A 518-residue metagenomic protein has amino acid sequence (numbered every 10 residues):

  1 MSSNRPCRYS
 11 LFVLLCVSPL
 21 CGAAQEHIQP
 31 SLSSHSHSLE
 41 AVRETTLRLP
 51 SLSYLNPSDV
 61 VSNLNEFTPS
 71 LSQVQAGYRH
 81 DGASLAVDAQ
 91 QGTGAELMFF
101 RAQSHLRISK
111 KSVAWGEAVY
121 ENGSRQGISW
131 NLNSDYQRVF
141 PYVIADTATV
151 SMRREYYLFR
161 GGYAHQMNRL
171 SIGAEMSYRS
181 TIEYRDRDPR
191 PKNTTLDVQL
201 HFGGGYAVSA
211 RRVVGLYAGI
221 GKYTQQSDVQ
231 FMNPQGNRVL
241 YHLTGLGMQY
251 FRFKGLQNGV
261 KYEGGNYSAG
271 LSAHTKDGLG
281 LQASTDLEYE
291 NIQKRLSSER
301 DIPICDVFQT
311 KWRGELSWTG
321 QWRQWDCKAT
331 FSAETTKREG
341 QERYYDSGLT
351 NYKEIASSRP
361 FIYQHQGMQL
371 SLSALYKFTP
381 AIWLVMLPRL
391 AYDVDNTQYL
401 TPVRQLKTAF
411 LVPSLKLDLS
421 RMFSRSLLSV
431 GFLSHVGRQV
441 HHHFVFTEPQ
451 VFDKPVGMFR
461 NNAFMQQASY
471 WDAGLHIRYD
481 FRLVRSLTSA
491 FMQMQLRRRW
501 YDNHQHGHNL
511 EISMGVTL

Functional and structural regions predicted by a protein language model:
L15-G22: Hydrophobic h-region of N-terminal signal peptides that target proteins for export in Gram-negative bacteria
H27-R48, S62-A83, A114-G116, I172 (+1 more regions): Transmembrane beta-strand segments of Gram-negative outer membrane beta-barrel proteins
I28-S36, A210, H506-L518: Outer-membrane beta-barrel "beta-signal"
A83-L97, V150-M152, T181-T195, N258-Y262 (+1 more regions): Outer-membrane beta-barrel proteins
E96-A118, T195-I220, Q309-D326, A409-D418: Transmembrane beta-barrel strand/turn architecture of Gram-negative outer membrane proteins
Y120-Y157, A218, Q225-S227, R252: Outer-membrane beta-barrel translocator/channel fold
D135-D146, R238, H242-T517: Outer membrane beta-barrel transmembrane domains
G162-D186, D197-H201, Q282-S297, V385-D393: Surface-exposed extracellular loop regions of Gram-negative outer-membrane beta-barrel proteins
